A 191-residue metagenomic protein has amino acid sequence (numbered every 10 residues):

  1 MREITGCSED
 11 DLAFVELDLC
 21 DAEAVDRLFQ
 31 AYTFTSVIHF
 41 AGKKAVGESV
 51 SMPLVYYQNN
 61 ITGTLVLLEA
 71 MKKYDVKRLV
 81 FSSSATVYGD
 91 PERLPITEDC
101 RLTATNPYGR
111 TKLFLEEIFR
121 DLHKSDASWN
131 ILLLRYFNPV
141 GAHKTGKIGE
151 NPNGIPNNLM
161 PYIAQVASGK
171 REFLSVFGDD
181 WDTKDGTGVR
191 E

Functional and structural regions predicted by a protein language model:
M1-A142: N-terminal Rossmann-like NAD(P)+-binding domain of SDR-like oxidoreductases, especially those catalyzing
R120-E191: NAD(P)-dependent short-chain dehydrogenase/reductase
